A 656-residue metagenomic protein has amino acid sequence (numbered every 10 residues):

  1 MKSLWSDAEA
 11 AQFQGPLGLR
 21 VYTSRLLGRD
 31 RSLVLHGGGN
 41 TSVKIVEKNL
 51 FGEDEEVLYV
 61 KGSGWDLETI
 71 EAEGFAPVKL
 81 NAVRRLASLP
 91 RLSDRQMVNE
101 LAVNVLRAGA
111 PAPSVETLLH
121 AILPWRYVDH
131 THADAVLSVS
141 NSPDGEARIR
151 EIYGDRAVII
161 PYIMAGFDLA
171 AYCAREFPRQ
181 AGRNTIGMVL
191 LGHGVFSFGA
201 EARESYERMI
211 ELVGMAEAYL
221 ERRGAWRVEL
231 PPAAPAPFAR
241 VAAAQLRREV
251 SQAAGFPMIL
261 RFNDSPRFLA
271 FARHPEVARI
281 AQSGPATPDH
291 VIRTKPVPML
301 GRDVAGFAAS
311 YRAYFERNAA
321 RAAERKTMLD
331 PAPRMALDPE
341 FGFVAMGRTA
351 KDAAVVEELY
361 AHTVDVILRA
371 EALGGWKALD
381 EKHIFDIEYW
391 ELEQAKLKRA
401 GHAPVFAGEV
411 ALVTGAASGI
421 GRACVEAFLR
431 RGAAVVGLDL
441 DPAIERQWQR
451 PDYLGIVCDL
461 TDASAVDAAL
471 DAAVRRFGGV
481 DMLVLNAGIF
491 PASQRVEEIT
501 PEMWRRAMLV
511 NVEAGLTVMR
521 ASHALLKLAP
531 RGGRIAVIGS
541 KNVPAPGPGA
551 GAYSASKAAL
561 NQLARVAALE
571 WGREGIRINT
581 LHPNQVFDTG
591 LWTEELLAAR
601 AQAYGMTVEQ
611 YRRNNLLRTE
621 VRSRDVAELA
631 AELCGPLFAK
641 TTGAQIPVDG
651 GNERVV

Functional and structural regions predicted by a protein language model:
M1-A411, A423: Glycine-rich flexible loops
F490-S493, F638, T642-V656: Short C-terminal tail/terminal secondary-structure segment of NAD(P)H-dependent dehydrogenase/reductase domains
Q494-V496, M503-R505: Substrate-binding pocket helix/loop in short-chain dehydrogenase/reductase
M519, S556, A564: Active-site helix of classical SDR
A524, L569-E570, A639: Alpha-helical segment proximal to the catalytic Tyr-Lys
S540: Residue(s) in the substrate-gating loop at a strand-loop-helix junction that position the organic substrate next
G572, R577, T641-G643: Short, small/polar-rich loop/turn modules that mediate ligand/substrate recognition or access, typified
